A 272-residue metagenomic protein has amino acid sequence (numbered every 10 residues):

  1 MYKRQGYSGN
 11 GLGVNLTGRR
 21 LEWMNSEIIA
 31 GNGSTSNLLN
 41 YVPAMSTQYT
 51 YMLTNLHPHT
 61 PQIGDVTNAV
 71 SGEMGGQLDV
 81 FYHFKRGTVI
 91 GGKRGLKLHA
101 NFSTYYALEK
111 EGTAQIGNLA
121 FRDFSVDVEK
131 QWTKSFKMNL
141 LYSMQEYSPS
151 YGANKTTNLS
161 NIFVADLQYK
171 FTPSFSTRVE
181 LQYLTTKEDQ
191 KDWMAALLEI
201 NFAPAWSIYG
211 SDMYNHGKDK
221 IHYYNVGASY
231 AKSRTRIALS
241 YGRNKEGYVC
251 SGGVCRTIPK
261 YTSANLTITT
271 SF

Functional and structural regions predicted by a protein language model:
K3-F272: Exposed, low-structure sequence patches enriched in small/polar residues
